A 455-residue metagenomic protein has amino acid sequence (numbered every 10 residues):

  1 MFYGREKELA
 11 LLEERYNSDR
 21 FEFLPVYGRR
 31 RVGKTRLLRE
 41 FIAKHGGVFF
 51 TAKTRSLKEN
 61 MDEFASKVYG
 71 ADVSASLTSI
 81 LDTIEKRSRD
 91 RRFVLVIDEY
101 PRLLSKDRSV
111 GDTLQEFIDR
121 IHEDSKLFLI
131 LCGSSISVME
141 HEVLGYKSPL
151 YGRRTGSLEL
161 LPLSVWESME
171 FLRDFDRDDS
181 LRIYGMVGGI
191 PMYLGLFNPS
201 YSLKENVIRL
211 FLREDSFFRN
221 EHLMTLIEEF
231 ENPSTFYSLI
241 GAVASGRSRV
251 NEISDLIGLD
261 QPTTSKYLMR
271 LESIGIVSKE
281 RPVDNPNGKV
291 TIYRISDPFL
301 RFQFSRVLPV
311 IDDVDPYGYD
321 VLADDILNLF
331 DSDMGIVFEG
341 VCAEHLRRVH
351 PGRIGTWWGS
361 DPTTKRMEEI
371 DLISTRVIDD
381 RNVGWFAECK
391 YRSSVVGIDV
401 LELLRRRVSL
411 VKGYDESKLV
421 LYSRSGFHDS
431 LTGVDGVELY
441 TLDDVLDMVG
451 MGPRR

Functional and structural regions predicted by a protein language model:
M1-D324: Phosphate-binding site recognition
T291-R455: A cross-kingdom feature that marks ATP-driven nucleic-acid transaction machinery
